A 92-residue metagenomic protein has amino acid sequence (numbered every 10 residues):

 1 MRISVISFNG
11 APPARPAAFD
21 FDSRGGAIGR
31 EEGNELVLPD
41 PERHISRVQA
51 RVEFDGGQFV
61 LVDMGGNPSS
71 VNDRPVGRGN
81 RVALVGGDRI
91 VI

Functional and structural regions predicted by a protein language model:
M1-V5: Short structural boundary motif marking the start of a folded domain
S7-P13: Short, solvent-exposed loop/edge segments of extracellular or virion-exposed proteins
R15-I92: Forkhead-associated
